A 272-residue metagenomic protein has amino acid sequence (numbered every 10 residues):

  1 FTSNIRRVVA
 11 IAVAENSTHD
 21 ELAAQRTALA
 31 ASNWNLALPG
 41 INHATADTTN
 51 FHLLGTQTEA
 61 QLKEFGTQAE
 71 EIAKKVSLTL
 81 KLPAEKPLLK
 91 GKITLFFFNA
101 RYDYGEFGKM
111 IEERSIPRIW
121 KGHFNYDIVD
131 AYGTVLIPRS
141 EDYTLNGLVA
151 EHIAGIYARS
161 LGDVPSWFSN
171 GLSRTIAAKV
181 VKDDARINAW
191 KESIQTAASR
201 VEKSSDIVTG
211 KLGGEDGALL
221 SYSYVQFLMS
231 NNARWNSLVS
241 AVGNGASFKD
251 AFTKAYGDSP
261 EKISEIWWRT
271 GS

Functional and structural regions predicted by a protein language model:
F1-H43, H52, F107-G108, S115: Compositionally biased alpha-helical segments
A37-P39, S115-L136, S140-L148, S160-S272: Acidic/His/Gly-enriched intrinsically disordered linker/tail segments that often contain short helix/coil "MoRF-like"
P39-H43, T48-T49, E71, L88-K92 (+2 more regions): Extracytoplasmic
N42-K63, D130-T134: Acidic/histidine-rich, surface-exposed loop or edge segments in extracytoplasmic proteins
Q57-Y104, N146, A150: Zn2+-dependent metallopeptidase catalytic core
A100-F107, V180-R186: Secretory-pathway/luminal and periplasmic proteins that interact with or process carbohydrate-rich
I156-Y157: Caspase-like (clan CD) cysteine peptidase catalytic core
